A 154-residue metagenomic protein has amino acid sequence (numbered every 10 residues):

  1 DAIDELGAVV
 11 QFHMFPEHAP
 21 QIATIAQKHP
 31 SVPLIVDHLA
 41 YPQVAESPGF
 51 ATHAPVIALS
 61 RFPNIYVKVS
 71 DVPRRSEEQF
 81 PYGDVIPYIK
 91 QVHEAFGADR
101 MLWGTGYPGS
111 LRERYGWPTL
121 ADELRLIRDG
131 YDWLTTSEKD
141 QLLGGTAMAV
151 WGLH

Functional and structural regions predicted by a protein language model:
D1-W103, L111: Catalytic pocket-lining loop regions of alpha/beta-barrel enzymes, especially the amidohydrolase/enolase/GH5 lineages
Q91, F96-L102, L111-H154: Mid-to-C-terminal alpha-helical segments outside catalytic/metal-binding sites
G106: Active-site glycine-centered loops adjacent to acidic/histidine catalytic or metal-binding residues that shape
